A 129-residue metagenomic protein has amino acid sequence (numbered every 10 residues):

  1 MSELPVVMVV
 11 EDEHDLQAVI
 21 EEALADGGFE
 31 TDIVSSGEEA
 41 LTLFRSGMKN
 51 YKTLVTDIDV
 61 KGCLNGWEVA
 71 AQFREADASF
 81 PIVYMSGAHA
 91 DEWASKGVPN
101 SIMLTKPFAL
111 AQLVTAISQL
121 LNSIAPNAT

Functional and structural regions predicted by a protein language model:
E11: Conserved acidic carboxylate
A18-D26: Charged docking surfaces used in two-component/phosphorelay signaling
E21, F108-L121, A125: C-terminal output helix
I33-T53: Acidic, metal-coordinating helix/loop segments flanking the phosphotransfer/catalytic sites of two-component signaling
R45-K49, Q72-S79, K96: Conserved phosphotransfer cores of two-component systems
Y51, D57-A71: Conserved phosphotransfer microenvironments
V83-M85: Hydrophobic/aromatic residues positioned on beta-strands within the core alpha/beta folds
S95-T105: As written
